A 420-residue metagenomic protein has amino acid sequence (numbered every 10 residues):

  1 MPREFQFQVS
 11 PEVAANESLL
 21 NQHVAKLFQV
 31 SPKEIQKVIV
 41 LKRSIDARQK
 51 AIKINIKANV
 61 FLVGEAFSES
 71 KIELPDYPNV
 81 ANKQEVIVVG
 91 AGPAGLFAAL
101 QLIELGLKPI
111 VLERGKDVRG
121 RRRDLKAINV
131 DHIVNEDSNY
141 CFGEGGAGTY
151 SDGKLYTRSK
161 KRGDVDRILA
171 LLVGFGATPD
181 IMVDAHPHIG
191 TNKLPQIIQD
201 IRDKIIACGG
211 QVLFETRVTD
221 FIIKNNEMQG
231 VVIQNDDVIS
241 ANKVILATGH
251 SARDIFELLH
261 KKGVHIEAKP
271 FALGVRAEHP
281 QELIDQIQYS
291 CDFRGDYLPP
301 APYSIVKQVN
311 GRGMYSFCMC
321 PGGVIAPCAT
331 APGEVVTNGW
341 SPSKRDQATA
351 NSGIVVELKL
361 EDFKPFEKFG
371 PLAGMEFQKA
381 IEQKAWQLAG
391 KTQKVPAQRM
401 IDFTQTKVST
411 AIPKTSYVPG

Functional and structural regions predicted by a protein language model:
P2-I54, A58-Y150, K154-L171, F175-G420: Residues forming the flavin
